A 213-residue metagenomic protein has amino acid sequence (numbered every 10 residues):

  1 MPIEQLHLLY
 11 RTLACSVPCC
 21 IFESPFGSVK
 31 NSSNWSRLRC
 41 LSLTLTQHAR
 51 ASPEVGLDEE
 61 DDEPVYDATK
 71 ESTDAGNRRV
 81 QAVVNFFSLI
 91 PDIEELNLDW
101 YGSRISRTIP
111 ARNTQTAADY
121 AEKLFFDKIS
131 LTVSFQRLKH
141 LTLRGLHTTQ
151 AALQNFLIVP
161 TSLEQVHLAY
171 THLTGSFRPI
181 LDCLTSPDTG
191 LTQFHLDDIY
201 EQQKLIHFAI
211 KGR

Functional and structural regions predicted by a protein language model:
M1-R213: Leucine-rich repeat
